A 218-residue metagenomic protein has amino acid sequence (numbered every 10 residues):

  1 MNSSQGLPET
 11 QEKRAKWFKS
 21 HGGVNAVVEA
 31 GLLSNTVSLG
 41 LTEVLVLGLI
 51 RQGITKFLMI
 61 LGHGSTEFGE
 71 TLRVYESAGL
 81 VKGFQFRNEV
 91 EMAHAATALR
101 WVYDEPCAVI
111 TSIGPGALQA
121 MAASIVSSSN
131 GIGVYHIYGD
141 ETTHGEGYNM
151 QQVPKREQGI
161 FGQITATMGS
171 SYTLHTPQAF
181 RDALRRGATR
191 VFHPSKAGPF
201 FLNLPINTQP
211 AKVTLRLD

Functional and structural regions predicted by a protein language model:
N2-D218: N-terminal alpha/beta PP-like core and its mobile active-site loop of ThDP/TPP-dependent enzymes
